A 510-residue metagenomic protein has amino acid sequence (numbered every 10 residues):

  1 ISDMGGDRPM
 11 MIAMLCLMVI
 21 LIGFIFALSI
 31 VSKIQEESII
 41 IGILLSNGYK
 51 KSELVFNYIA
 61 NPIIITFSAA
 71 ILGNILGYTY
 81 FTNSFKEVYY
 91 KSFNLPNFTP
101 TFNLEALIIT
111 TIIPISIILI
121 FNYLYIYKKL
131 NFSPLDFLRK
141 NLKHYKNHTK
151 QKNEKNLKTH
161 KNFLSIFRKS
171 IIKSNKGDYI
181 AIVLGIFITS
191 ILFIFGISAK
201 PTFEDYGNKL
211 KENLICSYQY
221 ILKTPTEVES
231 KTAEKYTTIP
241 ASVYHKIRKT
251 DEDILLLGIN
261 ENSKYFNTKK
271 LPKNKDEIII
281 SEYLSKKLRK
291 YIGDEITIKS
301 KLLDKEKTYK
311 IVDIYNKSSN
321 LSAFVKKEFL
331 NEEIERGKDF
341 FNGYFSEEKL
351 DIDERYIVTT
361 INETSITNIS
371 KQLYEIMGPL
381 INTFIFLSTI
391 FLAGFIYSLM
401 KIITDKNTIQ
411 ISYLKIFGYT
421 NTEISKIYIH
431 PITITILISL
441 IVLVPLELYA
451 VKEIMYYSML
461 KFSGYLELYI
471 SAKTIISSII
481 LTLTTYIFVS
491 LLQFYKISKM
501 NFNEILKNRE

Functional and structural regions predicted by a protein language model:
I1-I20, S32-Q35, N57, F203-L210 (+5 more regions): Peri-transmembrane interface segments
S2-P9, I20, S38-K146: Hydrophobic alpha-helical segments
F24-I63, G394-I434: Interfacial "coupling" helices/loops that link adjacent transmembrane helices in transporter permeases
I59, I63, N147-S190, I403-T408 (+3 more regions): N-terminal Sec/SRP start-transfer signal
A70-I109, K128, K426, L437-E504: Short helix-loop junctions at transmembrane helix boundaries
N131-H148, Y495-E510: Short cytosolic juxtamembrane segments of multi-pass membrane proteins
N162-K287, D294, I298-S300, I376: Juxtamembrane segments of multi-pass membrane proteins
L214, I314-E348: Small-residue transmembrane helix packing/gating motifs
